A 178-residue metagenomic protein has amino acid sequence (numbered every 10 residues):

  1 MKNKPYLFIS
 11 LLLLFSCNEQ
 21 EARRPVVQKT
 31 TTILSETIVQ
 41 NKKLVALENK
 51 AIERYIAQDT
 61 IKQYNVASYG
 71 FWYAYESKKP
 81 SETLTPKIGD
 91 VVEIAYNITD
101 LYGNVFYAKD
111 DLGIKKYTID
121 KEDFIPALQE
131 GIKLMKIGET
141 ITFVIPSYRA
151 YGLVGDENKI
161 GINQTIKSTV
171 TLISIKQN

Functional and structural regions predicted by a protein language model:
M1-C17: Sec-dependent bacterial lipoprotein signal peptides
C17-N178: Cross-family detector of peptidyl-prolyl cis-trans isomerase
